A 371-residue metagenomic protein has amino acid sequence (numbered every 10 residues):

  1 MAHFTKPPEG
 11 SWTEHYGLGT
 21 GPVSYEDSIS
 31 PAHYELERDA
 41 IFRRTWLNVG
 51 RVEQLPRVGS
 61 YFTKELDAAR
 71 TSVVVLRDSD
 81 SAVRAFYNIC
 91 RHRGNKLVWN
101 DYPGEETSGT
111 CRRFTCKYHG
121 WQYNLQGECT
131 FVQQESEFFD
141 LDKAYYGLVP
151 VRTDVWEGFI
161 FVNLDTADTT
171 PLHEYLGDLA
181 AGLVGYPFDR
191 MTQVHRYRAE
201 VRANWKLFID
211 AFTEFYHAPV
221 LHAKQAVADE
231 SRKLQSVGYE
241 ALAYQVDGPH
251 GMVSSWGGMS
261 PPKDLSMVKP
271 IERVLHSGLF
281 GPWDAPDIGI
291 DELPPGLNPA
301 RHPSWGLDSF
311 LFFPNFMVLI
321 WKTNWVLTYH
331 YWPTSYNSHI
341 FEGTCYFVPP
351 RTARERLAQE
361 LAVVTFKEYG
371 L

Functional and structural regions predicted by a protein language model:
M1-L18, A180-Y186: Short, compositionally biased low-complexity segments
T13-A40: Low-complexity, highly charged intrinsically disordered N-terminal segments that act as targeting/localization
H33, T45, A69-T71, N204 (+2 more regions): Alpha-helical packing segments of well-folded alpha/beta enzyme cores
R38, R43-N48, Y61, R70-S72: A common structural microfeature
F42-W46, N95, H217: Generic structural signal for secondary-structure transition and capping sites
R44-V49, P56-R57, V132-E137, F310-N315: Short Pro/Gly-enriched beta-strand edge/turn motifs at strand-loop
L55-T166, T170-A181: Rieske [2Fe-2S] iron-sulfur-binding domain
A82, D154-V155, F159-L371: C-terminal catalytic domain of Rieske-type non-heme iron oxygenases
